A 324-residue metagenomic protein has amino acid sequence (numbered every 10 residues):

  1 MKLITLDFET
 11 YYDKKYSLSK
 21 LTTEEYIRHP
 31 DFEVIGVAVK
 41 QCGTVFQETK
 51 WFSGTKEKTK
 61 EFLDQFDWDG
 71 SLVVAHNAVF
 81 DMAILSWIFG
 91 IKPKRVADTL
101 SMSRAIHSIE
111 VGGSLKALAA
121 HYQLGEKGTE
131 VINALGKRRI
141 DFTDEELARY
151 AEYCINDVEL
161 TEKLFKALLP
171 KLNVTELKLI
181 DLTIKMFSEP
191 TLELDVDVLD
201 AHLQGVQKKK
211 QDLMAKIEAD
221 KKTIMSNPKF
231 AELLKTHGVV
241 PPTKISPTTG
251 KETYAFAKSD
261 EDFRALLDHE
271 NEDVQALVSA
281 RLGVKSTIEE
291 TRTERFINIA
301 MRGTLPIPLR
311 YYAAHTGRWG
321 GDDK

Functional and structural regions predicted by a protein language model:
M1-E9, K14, H29-D31, G36-A38 (+2 more regions): Conserved "right-hand" nucleotidyltransferase catalytic core of DNA-directed polymerases
M1-K2, D64-D67: A short acidic-Thr-Gly-centered motif at the start of a beta-strand
D13-S17, W51-S53: Cytochrome P450 core scaffold surrounding the K-helix E-X-X-R motif and the conserved "meander" helix-loop region
K15-S17, A83-I88, L233-L234: A short acidic (Asp/Glu
K20-E25: Short, conserved, GDST-rich strand-edge loop motifs in beta-rich repeat architectures
F32-E61, W68-L169, E176, I180: Active-site-proximal helix-loop-helix substrate-binding element of RNase H-like nuclease domains
F62, F80, I84, R295 (+1 more regions): Aromatic-residue hotspot detector
F66-D69, M214-K216: Short, surface-exposed connector motifs at secondary-structure boundaries
